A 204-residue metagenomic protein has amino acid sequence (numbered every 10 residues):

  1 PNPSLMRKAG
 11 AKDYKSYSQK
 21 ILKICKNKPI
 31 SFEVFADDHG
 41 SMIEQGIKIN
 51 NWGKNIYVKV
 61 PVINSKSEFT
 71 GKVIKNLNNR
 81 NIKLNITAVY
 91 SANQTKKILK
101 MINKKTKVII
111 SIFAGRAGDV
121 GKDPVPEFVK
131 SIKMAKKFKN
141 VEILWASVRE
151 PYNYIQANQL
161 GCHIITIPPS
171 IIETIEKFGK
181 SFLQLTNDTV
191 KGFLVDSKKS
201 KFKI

Functional and structural regions predicted by a protein language model:
P1-K23, P168, F182-K191, V195-I204: Alpha/beta catalytic barrel-like cores
P1-N76, R80, A114-A117: Active-site beta->alpha loop and helix N-cap motifs at the rims of alpha/beta catalytic domains
D13, Y17-K20, E44-K48, I63 (+7 more regions): General "foldedness" signal
I82-E173, G179-S200: Catalytic alpha/beta core domains of metabolic enzymes, predominantly
